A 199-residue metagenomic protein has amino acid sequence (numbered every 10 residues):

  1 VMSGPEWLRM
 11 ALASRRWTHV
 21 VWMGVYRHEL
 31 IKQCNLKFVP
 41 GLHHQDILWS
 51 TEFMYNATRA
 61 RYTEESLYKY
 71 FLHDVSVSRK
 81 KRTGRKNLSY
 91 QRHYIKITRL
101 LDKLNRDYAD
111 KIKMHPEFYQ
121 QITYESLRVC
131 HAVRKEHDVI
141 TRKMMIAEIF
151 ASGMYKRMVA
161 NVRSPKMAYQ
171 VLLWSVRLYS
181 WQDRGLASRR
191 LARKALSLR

Functional and structural regions predicted by a protein language model:
V1-E64, Y68-L88: Donor-binding/catalytic cores of nucleotide-activated saccharide and glycerol-phosphate transferases/polymerases
Y55, R99, K103, R128-A132: Short glycine/serine- and small hydrophobic-enriched flexible loop segments
L67-D74, K80-A109, K135-Y155: Catalytic core of nucleotide-sugar-dependent glycosyltransferases
A109-Q120: All-alpha amphipathic helical-bundle segments outside canonical DNA-binding/catalytic cores that form hydrophobic
Y119-H131: Amphipathic alpha-helical repeat scaffolds of TPR domains
V133-R199: Membrane-interface aromatic/basic loop that binds lipid-linked glycans or pyrophosphate carriers, typified by
